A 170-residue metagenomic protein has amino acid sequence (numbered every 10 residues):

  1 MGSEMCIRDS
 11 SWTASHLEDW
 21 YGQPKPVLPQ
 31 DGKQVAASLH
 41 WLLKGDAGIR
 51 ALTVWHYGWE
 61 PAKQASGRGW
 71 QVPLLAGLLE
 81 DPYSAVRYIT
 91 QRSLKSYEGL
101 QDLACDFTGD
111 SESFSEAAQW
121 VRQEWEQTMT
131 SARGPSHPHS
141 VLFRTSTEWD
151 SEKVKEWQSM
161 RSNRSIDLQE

Functional and structural regions predicted by a protein language model:
M1-I7: Short, small-residue-biased leader/transition segments that mark boundaries at the very start of proteins
R8-E170: Long, helix-rich interaction regions
